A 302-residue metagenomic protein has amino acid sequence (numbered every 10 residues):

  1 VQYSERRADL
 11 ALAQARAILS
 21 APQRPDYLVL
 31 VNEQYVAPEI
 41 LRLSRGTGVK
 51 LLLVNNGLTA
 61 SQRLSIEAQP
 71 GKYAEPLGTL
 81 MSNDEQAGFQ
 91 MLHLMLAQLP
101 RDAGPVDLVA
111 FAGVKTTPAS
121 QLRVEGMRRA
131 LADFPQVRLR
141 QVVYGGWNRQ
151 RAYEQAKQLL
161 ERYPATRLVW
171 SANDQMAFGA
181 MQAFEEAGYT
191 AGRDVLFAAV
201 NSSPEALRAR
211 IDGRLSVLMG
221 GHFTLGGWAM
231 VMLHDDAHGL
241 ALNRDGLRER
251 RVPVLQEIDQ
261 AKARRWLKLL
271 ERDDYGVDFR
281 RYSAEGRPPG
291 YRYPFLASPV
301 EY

Functional and structural regions predicted by a protein language model:
V1-E5, D107-A110, L131-R149, G192-R193: Short beta-strand elements in bilobed, periplasmic/extracellular small-molecule ligand-binding domains
D9-D26, Y153-A165: Short, well-structured alpha-helical segments in soluble
A11, L77-V106, A152, S202 (+2 more regions): Hydrophobic alpha-helical segments within soluble ligand-binding/sensing domains
P22-N32, K50-N55, V109-A110, Q141-V142 (+3 more regions): Periplasmic-binding protein-like
R42-Q86, A206: Flexible loop/hinge segments that line or gate small-molecule binding clefts
L51-S65, S171-L215, T224: Venus flytrap/periplasmic-binding-protein-like
A87-L94, P118-V137, Q155, G179 (+1 more regions): Short, solvent-exposed amphipathic alpha-helices that sit in or adjacent to ligand/effector-binding or catalytic
F111, K115, W228-Y302: Hinge/cleft segment of the Venus flytrap/periplasmic-binding protein
